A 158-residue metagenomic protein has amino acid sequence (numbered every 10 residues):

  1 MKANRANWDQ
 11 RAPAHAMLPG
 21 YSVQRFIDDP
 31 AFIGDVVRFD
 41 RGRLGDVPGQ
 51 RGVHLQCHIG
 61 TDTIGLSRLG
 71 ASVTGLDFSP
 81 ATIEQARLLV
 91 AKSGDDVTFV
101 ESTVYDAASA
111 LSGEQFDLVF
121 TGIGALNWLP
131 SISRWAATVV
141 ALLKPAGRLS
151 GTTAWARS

Functional and structural regions predicted by a protein language model:
M1-Q24: N-terminal, positively charged/glycine-rich alpha-helical extensions of SAM-dependent methyltransferases
G20-R51: Conserved alpha-helix/loop element of class I SAM-dependent methyltransferases that forms part of the SAM/SAH-binding
Q50-S109: Class I SAM-dependent methyltransferase SAM/SAH-binding core
Y105-V119: A short acidic, Gly/Pro-enriched loop at the edge of an enzyme's catalytic core that lines a small-molecule cofactor
D117-S133: A short SAM/SAH-binding and catalytic strip from SAM-dependent methyltransferases
S133-R148: A short glycine-rich, Lys/Arg-flanked "PGG" loop and its adjoining helix->strand segment in the class I
R148-S158: Conserved class I S-adenosyl-L-methionine
